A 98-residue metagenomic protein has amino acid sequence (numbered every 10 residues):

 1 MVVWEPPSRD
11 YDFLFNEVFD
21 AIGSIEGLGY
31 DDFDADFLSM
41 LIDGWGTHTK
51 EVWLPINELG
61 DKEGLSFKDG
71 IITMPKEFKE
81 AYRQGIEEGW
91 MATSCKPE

Functional and structural regions predicted by a protein language model:
M1-E98: Amphipathic, small/basic residue-rich leader segments at the start of a protein or domain
